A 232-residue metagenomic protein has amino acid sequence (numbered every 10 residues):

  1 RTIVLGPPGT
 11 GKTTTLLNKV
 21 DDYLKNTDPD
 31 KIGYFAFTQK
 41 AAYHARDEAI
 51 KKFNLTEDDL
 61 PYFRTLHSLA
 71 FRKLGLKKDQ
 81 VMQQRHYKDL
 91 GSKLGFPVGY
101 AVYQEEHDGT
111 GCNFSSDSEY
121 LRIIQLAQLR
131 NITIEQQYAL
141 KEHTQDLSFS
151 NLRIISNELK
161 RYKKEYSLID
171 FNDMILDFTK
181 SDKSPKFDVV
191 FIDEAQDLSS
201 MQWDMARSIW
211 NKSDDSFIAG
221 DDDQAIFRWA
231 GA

Functional and structural regions predicted by a protein language model:
R1-L5, T15, K31, Y103-F191 (+3 more regions): Accessory N-terminal region flanking or inserted into the helicase ATPase core in nucleic-acid motor proteins
R1-Q80: P-loop NTPase Walker
L5-T14, N18, F37-K40, Q196-A232: Conserved helicase motor core of SF1/SF2 NTP-dependent helicases
A45-A49, K73-K77, F178, Q202 (+2 more regions): Short, flexible helix/strand-to-coil boundary loops that buttress conserved ligand/catalytic motifs in alpha/beta
T56-L60, T65, D79, Q84-S92 (+2 more regions): SF2 helicase/translocase NTPase motor core, specifically the RecA-like lobe 1 inter-motif segment between Walker
Q83-D108, S213-A225: Conserved phosphoryl-transfer catalytic core
